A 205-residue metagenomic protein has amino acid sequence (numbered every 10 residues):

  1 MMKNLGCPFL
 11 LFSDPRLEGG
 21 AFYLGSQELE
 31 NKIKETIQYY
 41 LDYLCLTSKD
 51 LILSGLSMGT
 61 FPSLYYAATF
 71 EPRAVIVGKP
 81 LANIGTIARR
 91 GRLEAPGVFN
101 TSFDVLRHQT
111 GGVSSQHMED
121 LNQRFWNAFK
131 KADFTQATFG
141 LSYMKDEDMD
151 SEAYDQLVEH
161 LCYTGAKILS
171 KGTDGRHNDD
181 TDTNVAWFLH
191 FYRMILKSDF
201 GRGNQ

Functional and structural regions predicted by a protein language model:
M1-E28: Active-site machinery of serine-nucleophile hydrolases
M2-N4, Y66-R73, V158-Y163: Short, surface-exposed basic-aromatic patches at helix termini and helix-loop junctions that form
L11-L17, G78-L81, Y143-K145, T173-D174: Short loop/turn segments at strand-loop or loop-helix junctions that form parts of catalytic or ligand-binding pockets
Y23-L44: Alpha/beta-hydrolase active-site loop
C45-S57: Alpha/beta-hydrolase fold nucleophile elbow
G55-Y65: Glycine-rich nucleophile elbow surrounding the catalytic serine of serine-hydrolase chemistry
T69-H108: Hydrolase active-site cap/lid region
E94-K171, H177-G203: The feature captures the conserved acid-bearing segment of alpha/beta-hydrolase catalytic domains
